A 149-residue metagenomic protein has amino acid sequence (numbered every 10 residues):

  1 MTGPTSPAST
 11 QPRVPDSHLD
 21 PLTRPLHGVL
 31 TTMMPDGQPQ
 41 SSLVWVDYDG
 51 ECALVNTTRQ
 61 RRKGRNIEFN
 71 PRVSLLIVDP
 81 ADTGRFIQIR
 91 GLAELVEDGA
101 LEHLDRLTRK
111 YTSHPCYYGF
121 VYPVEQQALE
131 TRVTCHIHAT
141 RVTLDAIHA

Functional and structural regions predicted by a protein language model:
T2-M33: Short, conserved active-site entrance elements at the starts or edges of catalytic domains
T2-R13, P80, R85-A149: Charged, gly/pro-rich active-site loop segments
V14-H18, K63, H103: Hydrophobic alpha-helical segments typical of transmembrane helices and their membrane-interface/capping positions
H18, L26, E51, R85 (+1 more regions): A generic secondary-structure signal marking the coil-to-beta-strand transition
L19-D20, W45, R65, E125-Q127: Short secondary-structure boundary/capping segments
R24-P25, N70, T131, T140: Structured helix-beta-strand junction loops
P25, P71, L107-Y111: Alpha-helix boundary/capping residues
P25-R59, R65-I67, V73-I77, F86-I89: Short beta-strand segments
